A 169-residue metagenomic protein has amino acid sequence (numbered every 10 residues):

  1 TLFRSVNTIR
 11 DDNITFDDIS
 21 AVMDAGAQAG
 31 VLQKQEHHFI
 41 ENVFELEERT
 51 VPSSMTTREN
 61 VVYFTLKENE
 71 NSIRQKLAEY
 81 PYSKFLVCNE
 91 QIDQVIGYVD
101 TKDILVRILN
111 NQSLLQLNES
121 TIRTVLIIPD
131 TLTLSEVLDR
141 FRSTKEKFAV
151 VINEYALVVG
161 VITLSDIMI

Functional and structural regions predicted by a protein language model:
R10-I169: Soluble cytosolic regulatory domains appended to membrane proteins
